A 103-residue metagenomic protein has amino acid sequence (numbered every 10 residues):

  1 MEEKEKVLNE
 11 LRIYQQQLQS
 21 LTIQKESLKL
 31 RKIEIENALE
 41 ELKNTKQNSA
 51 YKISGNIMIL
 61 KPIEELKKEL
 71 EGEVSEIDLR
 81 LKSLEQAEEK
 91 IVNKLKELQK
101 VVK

Functional and structural regions predicted by a protein language model:
V7, L11-L28, K32-I35, K67-I91 (+1 more regions): Amphipathic alpha-helical coiled-coil segments
A38: Catalytic cores of processing enzymes, dominated by hydrolases/peptidases, characterized by acidic/His-rich
E41-L66: Short coil/loop "hinge" linkers that interrupt or connect long alpha-helical coiled-coils or helical hairpins
Q99-K103: Short, low-order "capping/linker" segments at domain edges
